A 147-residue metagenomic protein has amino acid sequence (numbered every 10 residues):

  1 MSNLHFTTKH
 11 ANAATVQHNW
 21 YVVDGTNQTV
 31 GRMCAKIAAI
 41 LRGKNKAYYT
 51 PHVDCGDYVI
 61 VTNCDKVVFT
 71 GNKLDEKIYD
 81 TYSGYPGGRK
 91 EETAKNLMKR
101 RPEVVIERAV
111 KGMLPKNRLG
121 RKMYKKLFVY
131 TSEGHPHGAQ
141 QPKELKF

Functional and structural regions predicted by a protein language model:
M1-R108, R118, P136-F147: Ribosome large-subunit tunnel/peptidyl-transferase-proximal elements
I106-E107, K111, Y124: Hydrophobic, well-ordered secondary-structure segments
P115-Y130: C-terminal structural segments of small proteins and small subunits
V129-H137: Short, highly charged C-terminal tails/helix-capping segments
